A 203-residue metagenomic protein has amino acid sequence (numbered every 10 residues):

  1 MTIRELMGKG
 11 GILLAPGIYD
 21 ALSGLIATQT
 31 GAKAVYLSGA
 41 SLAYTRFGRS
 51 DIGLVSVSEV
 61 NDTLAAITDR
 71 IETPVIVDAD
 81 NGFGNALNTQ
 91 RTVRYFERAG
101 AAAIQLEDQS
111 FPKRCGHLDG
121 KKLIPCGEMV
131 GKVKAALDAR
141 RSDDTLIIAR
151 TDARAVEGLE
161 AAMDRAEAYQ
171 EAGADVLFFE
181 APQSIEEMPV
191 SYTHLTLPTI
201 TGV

Functional and structural regions predicted by a protein language model:
M1-G17, L25-Q29, D138: N-terminal amphipathic alpha-helix/helix-capping segment at the start of soluble metabolic enzymes
M1-T2, S58-I71, V75-V77, L195: Amphipathic repeat-derived elements
E5, V190, T199: Charged/polar, solvent-exposed surface patches and flexible loops
G8-L14, I71-V77, S142-T151, Y192-L195: Short beta-strand/loop segments at the ligand-binding rim of alpha/beta enzyme cores
Y19-R70, F83-V190: Alpha/beta enzyme core
H194-V203: Single conserved hydrophobic/aromatic residue that forms the stacking wall/gate of nucleotide- or nucleobase-binding
